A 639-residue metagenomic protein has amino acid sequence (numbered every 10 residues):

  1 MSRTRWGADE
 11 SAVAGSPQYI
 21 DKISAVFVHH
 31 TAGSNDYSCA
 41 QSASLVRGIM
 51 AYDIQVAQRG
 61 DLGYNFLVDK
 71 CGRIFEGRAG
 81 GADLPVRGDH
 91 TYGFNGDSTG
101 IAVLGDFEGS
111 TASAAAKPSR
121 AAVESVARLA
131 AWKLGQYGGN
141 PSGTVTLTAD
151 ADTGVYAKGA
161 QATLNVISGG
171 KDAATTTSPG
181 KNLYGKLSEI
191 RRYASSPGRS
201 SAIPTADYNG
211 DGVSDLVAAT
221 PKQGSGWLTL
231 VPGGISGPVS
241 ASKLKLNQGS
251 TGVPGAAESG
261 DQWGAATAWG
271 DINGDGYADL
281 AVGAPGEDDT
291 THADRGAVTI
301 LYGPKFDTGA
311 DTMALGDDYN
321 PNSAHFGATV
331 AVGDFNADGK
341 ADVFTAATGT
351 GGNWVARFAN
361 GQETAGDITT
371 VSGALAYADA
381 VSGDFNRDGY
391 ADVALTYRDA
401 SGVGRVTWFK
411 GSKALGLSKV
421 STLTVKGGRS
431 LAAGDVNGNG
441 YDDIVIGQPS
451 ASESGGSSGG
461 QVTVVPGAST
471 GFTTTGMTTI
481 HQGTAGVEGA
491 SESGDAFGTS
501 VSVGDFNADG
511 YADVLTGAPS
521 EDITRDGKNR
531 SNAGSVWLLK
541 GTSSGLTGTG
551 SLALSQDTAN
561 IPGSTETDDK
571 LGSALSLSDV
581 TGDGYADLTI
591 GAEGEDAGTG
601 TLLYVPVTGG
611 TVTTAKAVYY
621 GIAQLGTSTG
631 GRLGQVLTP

Functional and structural regions predicted by a protein language model:
M1-I20, A25-F27, T31, K70-P85 (+2 more regions): Basic/polar, cationic surfaces and motifs that engage anionic cell-wall and phosphate/carboxylate ligands
D21-Q58: Active-site acidic/histidine clusters and adjacent loop/turn architecture that either coordinate catalytic ions
P197-A202, P232-Q262, T299-H325, A356-A376 (+4 more regions): Blade-edge motifs of beta-propeller repeat domains
S200-G210, G264-I272, G327-F335, A378-F385 (+4 more regions): Beta-propeller blade termini
D211-A219, G274-A284, A337-A346, R387-T396 (+3 more regions): Acidic/hydrophobic-patterned starts of short beta strands in beta-sheet-rich repeat architectures
L216-A218, L228-V231, L246, W263 (+17 more regions): Hydrophobic strand positions within the blades of repeat-based beta-sheet folds
P221-S225, G286-T290, G349-G352, R398-G402 (+3 more regions): Short glycine/acidic-enriched loop and turn motifs that connect beta-strands
G224-L228, S240, D279, H292-A297 (+7 more regions): A detector of repeated loop/turn-to-beta-strand junctions in beta-rich toroidal repeat architectures
